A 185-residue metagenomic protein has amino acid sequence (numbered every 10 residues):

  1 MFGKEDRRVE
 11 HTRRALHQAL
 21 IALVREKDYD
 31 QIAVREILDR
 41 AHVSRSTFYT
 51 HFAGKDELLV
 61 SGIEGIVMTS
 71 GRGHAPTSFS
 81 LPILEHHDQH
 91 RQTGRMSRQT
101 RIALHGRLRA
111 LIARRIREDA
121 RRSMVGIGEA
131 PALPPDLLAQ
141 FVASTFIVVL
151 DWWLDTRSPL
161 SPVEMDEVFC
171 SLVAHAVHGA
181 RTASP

Functional and structural regions predicted by a protein language model:
M1-E10, M124-G128, A180-P185: N-terminal intrinsically disordered/low-complexity leader segments
M1-K27, Q31-I32, E36: Basic, helix-initiating cap at the start of DNA-binding domains
L23-E57: Helix-turn-helix
A33-V34, G62-G71: Short, basic, alpha-helical segments at the C-terminal edge of helix-turn-helix-like DNA-binding modules
G71-R109: Hydrophobic alpha-helical connector segments
S78-L81, R101-G128, L133-D151, V163 (+3 more regions): Amphipathic alpha-helical packing segments from all-alpha helical-bundle domains
R91-R98, S123-G126, W153-R157: Secondary-structure edge/capping motif, primarily at the C-terminal ends of alpha-helices and the immediately following
